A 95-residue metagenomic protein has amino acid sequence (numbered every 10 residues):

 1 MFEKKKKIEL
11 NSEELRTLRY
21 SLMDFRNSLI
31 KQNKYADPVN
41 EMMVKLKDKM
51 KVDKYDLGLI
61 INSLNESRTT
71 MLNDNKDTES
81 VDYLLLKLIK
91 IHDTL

Functional and structural regions predicted by a protein language model:
M1-L95: Positively charged, low-complexity terminal tracts and the immediately adjacent first secondary-structure elements
